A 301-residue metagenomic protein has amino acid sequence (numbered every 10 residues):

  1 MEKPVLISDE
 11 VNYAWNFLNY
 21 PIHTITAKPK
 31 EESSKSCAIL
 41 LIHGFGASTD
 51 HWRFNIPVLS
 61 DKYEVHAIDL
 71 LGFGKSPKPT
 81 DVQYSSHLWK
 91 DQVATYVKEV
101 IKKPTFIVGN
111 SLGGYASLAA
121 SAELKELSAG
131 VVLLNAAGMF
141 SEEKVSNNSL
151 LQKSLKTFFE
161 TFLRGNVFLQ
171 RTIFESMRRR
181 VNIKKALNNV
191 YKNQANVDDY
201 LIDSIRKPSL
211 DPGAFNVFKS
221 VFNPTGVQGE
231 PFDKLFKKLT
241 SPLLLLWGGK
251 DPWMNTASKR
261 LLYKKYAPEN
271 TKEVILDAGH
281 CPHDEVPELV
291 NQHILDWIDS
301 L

Functional and structural regions predicted by a protein language model:
V11, W15-Y20, A27-E31, H66-V108 (+3 more regions): Active-site loop/oxyanion-hole signature of alpha/beta-hydrolase fold enzymes
T26-K75: Conserved HGGG/HGGXW glycine-rich cap/lid loop of the alpha/beta-hydrolase fold
A47-P57, K75-K78, A116, S141-E142 (+3 more regions): Short N-terminal helix/helix-N-cap motif within the alpha/beta-hydrolase-1
G114-K125, V131: Short glycine-enriched nucleophile-adjacent loop and the immediately C-terminal alpha-helix near the catalytic center
A122, V131-R171: Flexible "cap/lid" loop of the alpha/beta hydrolase fold
Q170-K237: Conserved alpha/beta-hydrolase catalytic His-Asp/Glu region
K238-A278: Conserved loop-alpha-helix segment in the C-terminal half of the alpha/beta-hydrolase fold that carries the catalytic
E269-L301: Catalytic active-site module of serine/aspartate enzymes centered on a nucleophile-bearing elbow/loop
